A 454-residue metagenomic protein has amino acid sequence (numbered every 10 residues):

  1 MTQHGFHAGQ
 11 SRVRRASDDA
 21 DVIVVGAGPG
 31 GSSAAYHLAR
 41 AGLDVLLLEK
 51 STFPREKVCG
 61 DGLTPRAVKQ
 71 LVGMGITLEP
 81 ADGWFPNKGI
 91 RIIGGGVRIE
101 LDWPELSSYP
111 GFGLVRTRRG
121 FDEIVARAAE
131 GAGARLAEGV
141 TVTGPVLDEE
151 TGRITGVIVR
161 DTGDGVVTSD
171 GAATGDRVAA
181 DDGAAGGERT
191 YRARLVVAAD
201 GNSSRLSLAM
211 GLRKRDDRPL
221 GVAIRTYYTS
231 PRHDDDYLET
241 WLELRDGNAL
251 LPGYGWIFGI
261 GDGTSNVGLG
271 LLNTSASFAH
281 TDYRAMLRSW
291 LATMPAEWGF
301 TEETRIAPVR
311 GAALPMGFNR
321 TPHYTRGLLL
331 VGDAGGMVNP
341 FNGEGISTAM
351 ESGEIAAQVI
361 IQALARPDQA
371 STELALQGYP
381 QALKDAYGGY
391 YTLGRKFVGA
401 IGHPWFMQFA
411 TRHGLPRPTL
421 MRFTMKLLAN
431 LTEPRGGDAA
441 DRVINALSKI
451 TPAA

Functional and structural regions predicted by a protein language model:
V13-G30: Beta1/beta-strand and adjacent pyrophosphate-binding region of the FAD-binding site in flavoprotein oxidoreductases
G30, F53, S203: Conserved Rossmann-like nucleotide-cofactor binding loop
A39-C59: Glycine-rich FAD pyrophosphate-binding loop
T52-M74: Conserved N-terminal glycine-rich FAD pyrophosphate-binding loop of Rossmann-like flavoproteins
V68, G73-E123: A conserved beta-strand/loop capping segment in the N-terminal third of enzymes that catalyze redox or closely related
G83, S275-V359, A365, S371: FAD/FMN-dependent oxidoreductases across multiple families
A128-E297: Predominantly flavin-linked oxidoreductase catalytic cores and closely associated redox partners
I361-A454: C-terminal helical "tail/cap" subdomain of flavin- and related membrane-associated enzymes
